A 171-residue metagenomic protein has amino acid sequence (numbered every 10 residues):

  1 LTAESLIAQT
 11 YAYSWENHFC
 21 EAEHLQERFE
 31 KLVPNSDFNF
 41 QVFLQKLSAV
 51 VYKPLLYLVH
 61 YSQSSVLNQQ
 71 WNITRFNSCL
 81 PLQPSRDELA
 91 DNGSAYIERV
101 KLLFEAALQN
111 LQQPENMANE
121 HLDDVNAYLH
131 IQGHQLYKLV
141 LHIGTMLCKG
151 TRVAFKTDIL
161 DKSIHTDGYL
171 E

Functional and structural regions predicted by a protein language model:
L1-E171: Acidic, divalent-metal-binding catalytic cores of TOPRIM and closely related two-metal-ion phosphodiester/pyrophosphate
